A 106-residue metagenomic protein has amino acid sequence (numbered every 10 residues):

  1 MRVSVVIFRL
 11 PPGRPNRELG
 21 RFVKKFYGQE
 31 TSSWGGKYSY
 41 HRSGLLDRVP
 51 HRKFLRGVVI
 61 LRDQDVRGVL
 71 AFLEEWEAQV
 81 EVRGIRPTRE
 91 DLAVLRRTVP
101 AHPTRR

Functional and structural regions predicted by a protein language model:
M1-G28: Short glycine-/aliphatic-rich beta-strand segments at the starts of folded cytosolic domains
P11-G13, Q64-V66, I85-E90: Generic structural motif
Y27-S32, E81-G84, P103-T104: Short, surface-exposed linear patches
Q29-A78: Short, intrinsically disordered low-complexity segments
A71-E74, R86, R106: Structured catalytic/translocation cores of nucleotide/phosphate-coupled proteins
E77-A93: Conserved short beta-strand edge segments in small beta-sheet-based binding/regulatory domains
A93-R106: Short, low-order "capping/linker" segments at domain edges
